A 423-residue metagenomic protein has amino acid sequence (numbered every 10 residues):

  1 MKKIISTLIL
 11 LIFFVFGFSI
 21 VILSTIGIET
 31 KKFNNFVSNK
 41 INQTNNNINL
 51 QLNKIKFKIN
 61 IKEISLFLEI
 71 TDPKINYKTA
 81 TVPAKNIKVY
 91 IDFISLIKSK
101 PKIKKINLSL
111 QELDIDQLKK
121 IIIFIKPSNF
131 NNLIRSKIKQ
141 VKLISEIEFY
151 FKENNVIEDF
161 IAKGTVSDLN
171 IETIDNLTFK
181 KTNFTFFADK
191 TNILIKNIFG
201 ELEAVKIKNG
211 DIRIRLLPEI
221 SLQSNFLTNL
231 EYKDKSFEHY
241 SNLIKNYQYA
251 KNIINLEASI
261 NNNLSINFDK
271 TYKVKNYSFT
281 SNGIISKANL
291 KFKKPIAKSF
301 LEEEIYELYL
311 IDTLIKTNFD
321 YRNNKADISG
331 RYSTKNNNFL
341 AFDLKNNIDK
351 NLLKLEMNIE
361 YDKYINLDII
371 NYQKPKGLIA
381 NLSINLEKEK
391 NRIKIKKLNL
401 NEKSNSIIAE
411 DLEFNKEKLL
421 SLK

Functional and structural regions predicted by a protein language model:
M1-T7: Positively charged n-region of N-terminal signal peptides that target proteins for export
T7-V21: Hydrophobic membrane-insertion alpha-helices, especially the h-region of bacterial N-terminal signal peptides
S19-Q117, L133-K152, I193, E219-S221: Terminal hydrophobic membrane-targeting helix
I41, I87-V89, I106-E172, T185-I193 (+5 more regions): Extended amphipathic, helix-rich lipid-handling scaffolds
P73, L169, I198: Hydrophobic adenine-recognition pocket in adenosine-nucleotide-binding enzymes
A80-T81, S99-P101, I157-D159, L177-F179 (+1 more regions): Short glycine/proline-enriched turns and hinge-like loops at secondary-structure junctions
L177, K294-I296, Y372: Outer-membrane beta-barrel translocator domains and adjoining extracellular loop/strand segments of Gram-negative
